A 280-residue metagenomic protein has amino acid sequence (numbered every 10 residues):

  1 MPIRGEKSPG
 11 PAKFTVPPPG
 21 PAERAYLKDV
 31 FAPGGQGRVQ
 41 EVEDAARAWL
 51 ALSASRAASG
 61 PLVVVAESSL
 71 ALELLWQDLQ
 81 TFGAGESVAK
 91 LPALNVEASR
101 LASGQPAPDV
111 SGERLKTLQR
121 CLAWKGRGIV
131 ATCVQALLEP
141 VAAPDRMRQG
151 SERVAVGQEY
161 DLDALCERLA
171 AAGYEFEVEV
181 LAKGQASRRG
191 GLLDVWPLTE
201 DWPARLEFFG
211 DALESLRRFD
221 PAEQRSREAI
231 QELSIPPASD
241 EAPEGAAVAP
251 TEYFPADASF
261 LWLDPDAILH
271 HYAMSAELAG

Functional and structural regions predicted by a protein language model:
M1-G280: ASCE RecA-like P-loop NTPase motor cores that couple ATP hydrolysis to mechanical translocation on nucleic acids
